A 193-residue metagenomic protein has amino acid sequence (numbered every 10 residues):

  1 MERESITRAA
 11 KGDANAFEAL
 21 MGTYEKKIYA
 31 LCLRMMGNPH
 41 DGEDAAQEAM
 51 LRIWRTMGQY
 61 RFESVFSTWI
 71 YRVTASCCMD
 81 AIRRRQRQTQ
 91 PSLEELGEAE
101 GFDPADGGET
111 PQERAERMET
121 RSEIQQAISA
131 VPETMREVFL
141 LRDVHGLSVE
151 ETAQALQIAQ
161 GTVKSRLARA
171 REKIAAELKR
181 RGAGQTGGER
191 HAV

Functional and structural regions predicted by a protein language model:
R8, Q90, E94-E95, E100-D103 (+5 more regions): C-terminal edge and immediately downstream basic/flexible tail or linker adjoining helix-turn-helix-like DNA-binding
R8-A19, Y29-E48, Q160, G184 (+1 more regions): Short, charged helix-capping/linker segments at alpha-helix termini
A10-K11, G37-N38, E48-V65, R84-Q86: Sigma70-family region 2
Y24, R166-R169: Residues within the DNA-recognition helix of helix-turn-helix
A30, D44-L51, S64-S76: Structural recognition of an alpha-helix C-terminal capping motif at a helix-to-coil junction
H40, Q126-T162: Helix-turn-helix DNA-binding module
G58-F62, R72-L93, R180: Arg/Lys-rich amphipathic alpha helix in sigma70-family domain 2
I82, L167, I174, L178: DNA major-groove recognition helix of helix-turn-helix
